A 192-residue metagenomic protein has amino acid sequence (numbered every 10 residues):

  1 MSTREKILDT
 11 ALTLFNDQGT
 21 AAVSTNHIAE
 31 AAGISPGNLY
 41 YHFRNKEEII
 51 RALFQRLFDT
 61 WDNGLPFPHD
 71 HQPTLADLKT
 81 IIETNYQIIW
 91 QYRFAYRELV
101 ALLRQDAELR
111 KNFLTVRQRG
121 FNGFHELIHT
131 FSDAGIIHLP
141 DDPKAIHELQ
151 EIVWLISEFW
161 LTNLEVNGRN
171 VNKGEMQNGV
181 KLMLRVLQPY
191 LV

Functional and structural regions predicted by a protein language model:
T3, I7-T10, L149: N-terminal positioning helix adjacent to the helix-turn-helix/winged-helix DNA-binding module
K6, L14-E48, A52: Helix-turn-helix
A52, P66-F94, Q150: Hydrophobic alpha-helical connector segments
Q55-W61: Short, basic, alpha-helical segments at the C-terminal edge of helix-turn-helix-like DNA-binding modules
K79, P143-W154: Short, well-structured alpha-helical segments
W90-K111, H129-S132: Amphipathic alpha-helical segments used for helix-helix packing
G120-I146, N163-G168: Hydrophobic alpha-helical bundle segments that form small-molecule/ligand-binding pockets
E126, I156-V192: C-terminal peripheral helix-coil segments that are non-catalytic and often amphipathic
